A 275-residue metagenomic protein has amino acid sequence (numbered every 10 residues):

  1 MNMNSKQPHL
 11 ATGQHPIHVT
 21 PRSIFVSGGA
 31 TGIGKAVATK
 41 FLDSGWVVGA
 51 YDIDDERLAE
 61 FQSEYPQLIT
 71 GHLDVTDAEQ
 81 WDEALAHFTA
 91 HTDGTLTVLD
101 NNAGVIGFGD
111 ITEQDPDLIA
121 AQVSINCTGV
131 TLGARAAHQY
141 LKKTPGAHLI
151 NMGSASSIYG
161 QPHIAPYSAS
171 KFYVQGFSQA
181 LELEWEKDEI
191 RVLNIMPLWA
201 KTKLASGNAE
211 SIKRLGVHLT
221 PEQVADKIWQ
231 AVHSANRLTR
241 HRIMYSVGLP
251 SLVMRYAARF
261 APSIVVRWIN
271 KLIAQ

Functional and structural regions predicted by a protein language model:
A30-T31: Conserved glycine-rich cofactor-binding loop
L73-E83, P116: The beta1-alpha1 cofactor-binding region of Rossmann-like NAD(H)/NADP(H)-dependent oxidoreductases
N102-G107: Conserved NAD(P)H cofactor-binding loop of Rossmann-fold oxidoreductase domains
D110-I111, D115-A120: Substrate-binding pocket helix/loop in short-chain dehydrogenase/reductase
A134, S170: Active-site helix of classical SDR
S154: Residue(s) in the substrate-gating loop at a strand-loop-helix junction that position the organic substrate next
N194, K213-L252: C-terminal helical subdomain
